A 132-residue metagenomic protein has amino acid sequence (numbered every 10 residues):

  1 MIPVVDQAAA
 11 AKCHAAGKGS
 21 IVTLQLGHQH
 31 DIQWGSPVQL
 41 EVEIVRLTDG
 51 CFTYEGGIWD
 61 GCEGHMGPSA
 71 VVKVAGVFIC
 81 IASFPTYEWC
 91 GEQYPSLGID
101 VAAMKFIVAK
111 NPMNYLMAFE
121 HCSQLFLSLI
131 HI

Functional and structural regions predicted by a protein language model:
M1-A70, L116: Active-site catalytic microenvironments in core metabolic enzymes, especially phosphate/sugar-handling
A15-K18, P95-D100, C122-L127: Short, solvent-exposed amphipathic alpha-helical segments in soluble enzyme and RNA/protein-processing domains
V42, Q93, A109-K110, E120-H121 (+1 more regions): Phosphate-binding and adjacent anionic-ligand microenvironments
G57-M117: Charge-patterned, long linear interaction tracts outside catalytic cores
I130-I132: Conserved small/polar residues in nucleotide/adenosyl-binding loops
